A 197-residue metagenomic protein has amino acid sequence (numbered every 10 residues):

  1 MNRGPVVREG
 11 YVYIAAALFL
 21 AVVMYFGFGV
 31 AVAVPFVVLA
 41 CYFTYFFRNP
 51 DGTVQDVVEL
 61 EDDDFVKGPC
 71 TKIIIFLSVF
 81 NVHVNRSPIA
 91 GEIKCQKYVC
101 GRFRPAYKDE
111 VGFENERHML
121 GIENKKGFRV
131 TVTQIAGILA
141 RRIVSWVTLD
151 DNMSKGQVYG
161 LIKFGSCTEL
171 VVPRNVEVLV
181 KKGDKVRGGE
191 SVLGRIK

Functional and structural regions predicted by a protein language model:
M1-K197: Contiguous, well-folded functional domains in the mature portion of proteins
